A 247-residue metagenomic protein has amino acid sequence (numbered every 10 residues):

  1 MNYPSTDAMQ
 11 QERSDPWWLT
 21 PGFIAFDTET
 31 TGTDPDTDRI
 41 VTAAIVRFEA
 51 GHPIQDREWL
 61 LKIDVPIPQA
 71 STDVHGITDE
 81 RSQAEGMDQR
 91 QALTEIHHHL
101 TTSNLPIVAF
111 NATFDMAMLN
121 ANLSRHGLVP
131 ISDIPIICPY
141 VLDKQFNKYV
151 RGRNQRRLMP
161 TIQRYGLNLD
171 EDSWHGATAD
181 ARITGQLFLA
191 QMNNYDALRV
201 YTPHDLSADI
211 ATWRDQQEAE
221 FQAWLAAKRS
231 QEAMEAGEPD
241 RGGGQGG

Functional and structural regions predicted by a protein language model:
M1-P16, Q186-G247: Acidic two-metal-ion nuclease catalytic site recognized across multiple nuclease folds, prominently DnaQ/RNase D-T
N2-I134, K148, Q155-H175: Conserved non-catalytic scaffold segment of RNase H-like nuclease domains
D133-C138, D172-A179, Y201-H204: Short, surface-exposed recognition loops or helix-turn segments adjacent to catalytic cores
I137-R153: Short alpha-helix plus adjacent loop in nuclease-associated cores
V141-K144, P160-Q163, Q186-L189: Generic alpha-helical structural context detector
G176-L189: Acidic, divalent-metal-coordinating active-site segment for phosphoryl/phosphodiester hydrolysis, typified by short
